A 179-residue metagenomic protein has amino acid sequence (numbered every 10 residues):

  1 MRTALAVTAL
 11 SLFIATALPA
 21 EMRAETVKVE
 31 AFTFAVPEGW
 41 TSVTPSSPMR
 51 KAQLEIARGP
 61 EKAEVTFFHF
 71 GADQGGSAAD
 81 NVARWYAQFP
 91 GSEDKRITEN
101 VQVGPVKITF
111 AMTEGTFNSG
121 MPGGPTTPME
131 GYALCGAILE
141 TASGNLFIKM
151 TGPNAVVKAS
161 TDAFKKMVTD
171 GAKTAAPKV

Functional and structural regions predicted by a protein language model:
A6-A17: Bacterial N-terminal signal peptides
A17-A24: Boundary at the C-terminal end of the N-terminal hydrophobic targeting segment
T26, E30-F89: Secretory pathway targeting signatures of secreted, lumenal, and periplasmic proteins
E38, M49, V82-L139: Signature of long, low-cysteine stretches enriched in small and polar/charged residues
E38, S46-S47, H69-G71, M112-F117 (+1 more regions): A mature extracytoplasmic/lumenal domain signature
W40, A142-V179: Surface-exposed amphipathic alpha-helical segments
S47, Q74-A78, P128-G131, T141 (+2 more regions): Solvent-exposed, acidic/flexible segments
T66, T109-F110, L146-K149: Structural recognition of the beta-strand scaffold that forms the well-ordered cores of secreted hydrolase catalytic
